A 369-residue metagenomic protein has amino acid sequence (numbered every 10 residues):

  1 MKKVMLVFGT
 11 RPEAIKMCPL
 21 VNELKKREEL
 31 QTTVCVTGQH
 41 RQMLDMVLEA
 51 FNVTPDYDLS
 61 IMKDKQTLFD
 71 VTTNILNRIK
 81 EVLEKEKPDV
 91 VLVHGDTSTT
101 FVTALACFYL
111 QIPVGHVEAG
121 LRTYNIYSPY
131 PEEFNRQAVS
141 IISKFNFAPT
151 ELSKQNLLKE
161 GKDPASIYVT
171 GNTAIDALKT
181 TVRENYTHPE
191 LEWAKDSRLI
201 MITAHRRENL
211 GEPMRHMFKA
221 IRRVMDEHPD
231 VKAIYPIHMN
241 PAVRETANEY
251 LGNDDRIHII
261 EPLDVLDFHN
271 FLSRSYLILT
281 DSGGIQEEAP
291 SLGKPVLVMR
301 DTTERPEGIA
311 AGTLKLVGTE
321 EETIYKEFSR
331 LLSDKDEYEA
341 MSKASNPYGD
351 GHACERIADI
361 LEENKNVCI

Functional and structural regions predicted by a protein language model:
M1-Y235, N240-I369: Nucleotide-activated sugar donor-binding and catalytic core shared by glycosyltransferases and related lipid-linked
